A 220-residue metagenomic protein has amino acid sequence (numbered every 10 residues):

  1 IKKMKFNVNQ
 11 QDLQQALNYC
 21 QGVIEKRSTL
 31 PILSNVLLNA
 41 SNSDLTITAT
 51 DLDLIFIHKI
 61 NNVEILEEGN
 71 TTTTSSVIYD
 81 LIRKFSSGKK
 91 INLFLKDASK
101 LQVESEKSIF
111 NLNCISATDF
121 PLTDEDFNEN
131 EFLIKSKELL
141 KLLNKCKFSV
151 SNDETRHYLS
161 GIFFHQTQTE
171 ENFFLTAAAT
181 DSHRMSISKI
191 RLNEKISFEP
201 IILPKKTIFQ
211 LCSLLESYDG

Functional and structural regions predicted by a protein language model:
I1-G220: Structural preference for solvent-exposed beta-strand-turn elements and adjacent flexible terminal/loop segments within
